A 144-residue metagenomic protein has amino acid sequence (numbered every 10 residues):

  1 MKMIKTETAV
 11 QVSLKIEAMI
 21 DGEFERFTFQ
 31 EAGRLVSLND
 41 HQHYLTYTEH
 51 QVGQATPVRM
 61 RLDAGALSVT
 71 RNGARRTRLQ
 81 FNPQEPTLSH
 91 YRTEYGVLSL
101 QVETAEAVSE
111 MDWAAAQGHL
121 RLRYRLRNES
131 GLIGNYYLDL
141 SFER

Functional and structural regions predicted by a protein language model:
K2-R121, R125, G131-N135, R144: N-terminal intrinsically disordered, cationic/polar leader segments that include organellar targeting peptides
L140-F142: A short acidic/small-residue loop/turn micro-motif
